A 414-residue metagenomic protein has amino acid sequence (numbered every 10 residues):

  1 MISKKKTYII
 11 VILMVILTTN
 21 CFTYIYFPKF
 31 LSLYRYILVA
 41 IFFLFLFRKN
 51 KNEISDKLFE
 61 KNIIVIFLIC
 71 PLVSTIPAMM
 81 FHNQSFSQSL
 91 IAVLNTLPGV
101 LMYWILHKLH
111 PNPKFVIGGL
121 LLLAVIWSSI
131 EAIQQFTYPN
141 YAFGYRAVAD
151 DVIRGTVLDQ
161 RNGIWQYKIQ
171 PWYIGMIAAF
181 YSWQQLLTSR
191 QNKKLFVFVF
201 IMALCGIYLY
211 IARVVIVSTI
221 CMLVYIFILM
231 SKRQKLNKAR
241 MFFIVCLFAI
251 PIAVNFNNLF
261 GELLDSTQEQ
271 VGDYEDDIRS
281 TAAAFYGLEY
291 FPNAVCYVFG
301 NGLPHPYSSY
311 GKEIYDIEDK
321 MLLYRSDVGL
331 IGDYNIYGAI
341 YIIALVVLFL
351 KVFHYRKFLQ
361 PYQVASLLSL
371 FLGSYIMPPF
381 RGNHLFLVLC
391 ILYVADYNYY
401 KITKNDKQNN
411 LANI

Functional and structural regions predicted by a protein language model:
M1-T267, D319-N405, N410: Hydrophobic transmembrane helix bundles of membrane-integrated enzymes that assemble and modify cell-envelope
V271-Y337: Long extracytoplasmic/lumenal interhelical loops at the membrane interface of multi-pass membrane proteins
A412-I414: Transmembrane helical bundles and short interhelical boundary loops of multi-pass, membrane-embedded
